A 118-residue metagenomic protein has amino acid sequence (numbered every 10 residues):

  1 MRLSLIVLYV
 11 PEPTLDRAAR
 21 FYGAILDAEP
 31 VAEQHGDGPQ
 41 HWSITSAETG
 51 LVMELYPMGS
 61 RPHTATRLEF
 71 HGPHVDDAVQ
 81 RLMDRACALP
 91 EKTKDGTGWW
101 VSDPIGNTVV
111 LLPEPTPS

Functional and structural regions predicted by a protein language model:
M1, V7, V31, V79-S118: Vicinal oxygen chelate
M1-A19, T66-L68, P115-S118: N-terminal beta-strand motif that seeds the catalytic metal site of vicinal oxygen chelate
P13-P30, L82-D84: Amphipathic alpha-helical segments
D16-R17, P39, D76-D77: Short alpha-helical
E29-A65, T108-P115: Conserved short beta-strand elements that form part of the metal-binding/catalytic scaffold of enzyme active sites
S43-T45, H71, W100: Short, well-ordered beta-strand micro-motif
H63-A86: Mid-chain, well-packed structural core segment of small domains
